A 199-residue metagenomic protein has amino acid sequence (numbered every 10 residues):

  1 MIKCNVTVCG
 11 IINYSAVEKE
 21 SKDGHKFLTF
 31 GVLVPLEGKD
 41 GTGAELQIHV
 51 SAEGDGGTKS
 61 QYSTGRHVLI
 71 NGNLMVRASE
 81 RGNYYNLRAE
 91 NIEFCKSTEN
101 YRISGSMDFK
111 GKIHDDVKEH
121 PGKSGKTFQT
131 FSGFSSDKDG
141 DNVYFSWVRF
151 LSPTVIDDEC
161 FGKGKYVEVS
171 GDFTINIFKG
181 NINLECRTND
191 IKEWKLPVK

Functional and structural regions predicted by a protein language model:
M1-K199: Single-stranded nucleic acid-binding surfaces, predominantly the OB-fold ssDNA-binding core
